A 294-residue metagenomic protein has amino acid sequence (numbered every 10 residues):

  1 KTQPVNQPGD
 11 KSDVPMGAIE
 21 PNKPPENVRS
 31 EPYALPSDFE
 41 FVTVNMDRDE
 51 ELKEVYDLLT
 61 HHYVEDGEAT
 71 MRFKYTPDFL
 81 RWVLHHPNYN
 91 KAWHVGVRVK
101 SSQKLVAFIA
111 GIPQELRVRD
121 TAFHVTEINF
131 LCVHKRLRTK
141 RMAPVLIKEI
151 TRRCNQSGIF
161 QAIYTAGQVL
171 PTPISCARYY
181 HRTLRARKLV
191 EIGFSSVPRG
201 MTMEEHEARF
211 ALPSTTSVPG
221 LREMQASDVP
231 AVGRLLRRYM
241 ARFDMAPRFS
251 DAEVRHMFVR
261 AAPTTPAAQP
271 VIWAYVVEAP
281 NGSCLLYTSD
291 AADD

Functional and structural regions predicted by a protein language model:
K1-F130, H134-A177, R185-I192, T202-F210: An N-terminus-focused feature that recognizes amino-terminal "leader" regions
E40-E54, P219-L235, M240-R242: A short beta-loop-alpha structural element at the N-terminal edge of CoA-dependent acyl/N-acetyltransferase catalytic
A92-I109, A262-L286: Conserved beta-hairpin
Q161-A166, R248, V276, L286: A structural signal for short, well-ordered beta-strand segments and their strand-loop junctions that often border
A208-P213, E223: Extended catalytic-interface subdomain
A226-G233, M240, D244-F258, A262-T265: Long, K/E/R/D-enriched contiguous segments that form extended
Y287-D293: Conserved small/polar residues in nucleotide/adenosyl-binding loops
